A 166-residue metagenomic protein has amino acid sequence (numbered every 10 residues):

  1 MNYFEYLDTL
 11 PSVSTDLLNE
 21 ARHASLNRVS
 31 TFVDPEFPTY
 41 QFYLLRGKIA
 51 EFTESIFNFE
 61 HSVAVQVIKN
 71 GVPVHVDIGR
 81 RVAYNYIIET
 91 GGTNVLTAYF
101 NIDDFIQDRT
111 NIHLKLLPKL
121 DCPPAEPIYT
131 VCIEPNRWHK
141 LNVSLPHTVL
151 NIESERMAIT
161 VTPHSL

Functional and structural regions predicted by a protein language model:
M1, V74, M157: Nucleic-acid-interacting cores, centered on viral/eukaryotic replication and modification enzymes
M1-G47, E153-S154, S165-L166: N-terminal auxiliary "cap/dimerization" subdomain that precedes the catalytic jelly-roll/cupin core of mononuclear
E5, R81-A83, A158: Intrinsic-disorder/low-complexity, polar/charged segments enriched in Ser/Thr/Lys/Arg/Asp/Glu/Gln
S12, I68, E89-G91, S144 (+1 more regions): Generic structural motif
Y43, G47-F59: Extended, loop-rich substrate-binding clefts of extracytoplasmic carbohydrate-active enzymes
F59-H61, Q66-P135: Catalytic core of non-heme Fe(II) oxygenases with the double-stranded beta-helix
H113-L166: Catalytic core of Fe(II)/2-oxoglutarate
